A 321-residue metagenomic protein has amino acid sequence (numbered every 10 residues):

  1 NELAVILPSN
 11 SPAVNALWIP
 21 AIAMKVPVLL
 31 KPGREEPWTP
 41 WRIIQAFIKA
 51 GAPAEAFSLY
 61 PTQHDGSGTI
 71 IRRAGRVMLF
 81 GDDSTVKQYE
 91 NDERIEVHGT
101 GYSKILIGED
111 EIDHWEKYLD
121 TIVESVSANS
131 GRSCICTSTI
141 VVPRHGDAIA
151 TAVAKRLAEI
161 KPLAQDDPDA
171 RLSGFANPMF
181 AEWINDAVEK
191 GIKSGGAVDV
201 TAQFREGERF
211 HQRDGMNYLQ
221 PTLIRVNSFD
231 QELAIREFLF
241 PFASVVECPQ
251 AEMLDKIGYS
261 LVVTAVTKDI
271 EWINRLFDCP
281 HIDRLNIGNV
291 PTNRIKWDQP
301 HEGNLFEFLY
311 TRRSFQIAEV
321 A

Functional and structural regions predicted by a protein language model:
N1-A50, P241: Conserved small-residue-rich beta-alpha loop and adjacent elements that most often cradle the phosphate/pyrophosphate
A4, P32, K49-A54, R73 (+5 more regions): Conserved C-terminal structural/oligomerization subdomain of aldehyde/semialdehyde dehydrogenase
I6, M24, L29-K31, Y60-T62 (+10 more regions): Generic beta-strand/beta-sheet core signal
S11-V14, P61-G66, S84, I270-E271: Short acidic loop-to-helix transition motifs that present clustered carboxylates
P20, T69-I71, K256: Structural alpha-helical scaffold elements that stabilize or flank donor/cofactor-binding regions in carbohydrate
E35-W38, T85-K87, Y102-L106, W272-I273 (+1 more regions): Short gly/pro/ser/thr-enriched loop/turn and capping motifs at secondary-structure boundaries
I44-P53, A74-R76, D82-S228: ALDH superfamily catalytic-core signature
F57-G75: A structured beta-alpha segment of the ubiquitous adenosine-cofactor-binding alpha/beta core
